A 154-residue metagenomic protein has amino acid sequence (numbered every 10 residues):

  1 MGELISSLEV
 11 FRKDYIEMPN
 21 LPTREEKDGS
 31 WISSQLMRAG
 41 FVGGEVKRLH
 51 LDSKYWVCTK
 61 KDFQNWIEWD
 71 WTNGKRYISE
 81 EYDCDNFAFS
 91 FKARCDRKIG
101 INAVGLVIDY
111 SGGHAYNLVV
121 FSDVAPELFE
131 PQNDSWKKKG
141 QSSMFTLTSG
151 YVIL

Functional and structural regions predicted by a protein language model:
M1-L154: A structural boundary/capping signal
